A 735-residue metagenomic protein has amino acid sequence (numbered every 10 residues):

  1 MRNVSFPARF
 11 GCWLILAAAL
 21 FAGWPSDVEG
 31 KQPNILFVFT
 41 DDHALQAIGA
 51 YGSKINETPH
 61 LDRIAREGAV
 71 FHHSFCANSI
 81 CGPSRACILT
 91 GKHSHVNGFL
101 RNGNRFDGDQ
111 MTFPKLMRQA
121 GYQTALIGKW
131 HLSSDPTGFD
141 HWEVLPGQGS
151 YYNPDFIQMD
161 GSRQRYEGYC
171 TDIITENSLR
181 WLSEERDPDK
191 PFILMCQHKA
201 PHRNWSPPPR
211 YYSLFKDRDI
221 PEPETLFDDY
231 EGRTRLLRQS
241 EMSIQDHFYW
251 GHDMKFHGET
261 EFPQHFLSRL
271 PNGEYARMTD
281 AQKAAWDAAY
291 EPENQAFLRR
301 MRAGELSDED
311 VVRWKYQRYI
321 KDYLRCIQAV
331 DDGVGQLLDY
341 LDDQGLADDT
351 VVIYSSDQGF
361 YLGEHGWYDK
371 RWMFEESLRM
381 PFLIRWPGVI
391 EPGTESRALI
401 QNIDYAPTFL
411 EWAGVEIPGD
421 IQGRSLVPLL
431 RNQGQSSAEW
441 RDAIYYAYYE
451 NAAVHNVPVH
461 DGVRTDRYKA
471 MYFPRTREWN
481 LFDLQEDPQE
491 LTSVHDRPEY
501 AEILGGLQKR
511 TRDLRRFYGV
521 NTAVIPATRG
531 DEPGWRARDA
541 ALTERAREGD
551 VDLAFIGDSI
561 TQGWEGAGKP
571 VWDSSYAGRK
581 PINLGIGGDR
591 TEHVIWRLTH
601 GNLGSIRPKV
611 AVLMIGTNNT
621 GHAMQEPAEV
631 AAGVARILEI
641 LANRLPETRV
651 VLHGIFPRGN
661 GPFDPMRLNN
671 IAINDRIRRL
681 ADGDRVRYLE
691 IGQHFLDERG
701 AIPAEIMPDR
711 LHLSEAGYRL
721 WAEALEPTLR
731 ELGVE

Functional and structural regions predicted by a protein language model:
R2, A19-W24, V28-P474, W479 (+2 more regions): Formylglycine-dependent sulfatase
R2-V4, I15, V28, G519-I556 (+3 more regions): N-terminal secretory targeting modules
F10-F21: Hydrophobic helical h-region of N-terminal Sec-dependent signal peptides in bacterial secretory/periplasmic proteins
N34, V351, D552, V610-V612 (+1 more regions): Structural motif
T40-Q46, V551-G566, G587-D589, T620: Catalytic nucleophile-elbow at a beta strand-turn-alpha helix junction centered on a G-D-S/GDSL motif, marking
H73, R579-G588: A short beta-strand-loop structural module common to alpha/beta enzyme folds
Q562-A577, T591-A635, I640, R644-E647 (+2 more regions): Oxyanion-hole/transition-state-stabilizing segment in secreted/luminal serine hydrolases and related acyltransferases
P657-E735: Catalytic His-Asp segment of secreted/periplasmic serine-dependent ester chemistry enzymes
